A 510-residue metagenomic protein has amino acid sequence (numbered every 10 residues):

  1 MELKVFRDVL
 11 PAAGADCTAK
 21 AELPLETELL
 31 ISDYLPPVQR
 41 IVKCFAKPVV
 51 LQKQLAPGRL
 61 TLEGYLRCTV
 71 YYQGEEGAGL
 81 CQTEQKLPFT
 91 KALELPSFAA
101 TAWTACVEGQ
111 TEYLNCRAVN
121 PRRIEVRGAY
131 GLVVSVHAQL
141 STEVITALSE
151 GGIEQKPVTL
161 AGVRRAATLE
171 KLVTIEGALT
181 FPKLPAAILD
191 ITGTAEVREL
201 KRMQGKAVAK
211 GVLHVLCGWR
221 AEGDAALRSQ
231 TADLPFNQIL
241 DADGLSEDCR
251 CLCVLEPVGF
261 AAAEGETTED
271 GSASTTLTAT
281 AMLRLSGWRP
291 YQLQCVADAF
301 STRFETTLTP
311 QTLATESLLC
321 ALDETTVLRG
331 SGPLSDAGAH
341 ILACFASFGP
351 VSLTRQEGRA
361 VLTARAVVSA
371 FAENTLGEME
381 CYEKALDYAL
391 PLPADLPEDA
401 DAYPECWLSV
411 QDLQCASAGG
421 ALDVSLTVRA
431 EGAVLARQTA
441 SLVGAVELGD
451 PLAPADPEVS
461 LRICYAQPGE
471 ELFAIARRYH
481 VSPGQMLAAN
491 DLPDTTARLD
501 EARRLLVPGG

Functional and structural regions predicted by a protein language model:
M1-D450, A455-E458: Membrane-lipid interaction segments
G449-A488, P493-G510: Primarily a LysM-type cell-wall glycan-binding module
